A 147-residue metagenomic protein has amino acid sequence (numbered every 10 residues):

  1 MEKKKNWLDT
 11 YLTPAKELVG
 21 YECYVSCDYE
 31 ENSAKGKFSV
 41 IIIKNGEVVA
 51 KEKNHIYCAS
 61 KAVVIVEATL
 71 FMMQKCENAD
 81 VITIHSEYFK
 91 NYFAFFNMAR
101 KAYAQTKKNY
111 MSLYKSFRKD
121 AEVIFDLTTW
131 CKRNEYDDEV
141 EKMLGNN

Functional and structural regions predicted by a protein language model:
E2-V63: RNase H-like nuclease fold core
K3-K4, D126, N146-N147: Polar low-complexity intrinsically disordered regions
Y29-E31, L70-M143: RNase H catalytic domain
I41-G46, A102-Q105, N146-N147: Short, low-complexity, polar/charged sequence segments that are solvent-exposed and flexible
A50-I84: Acidic helix/loop or adjacent segment enriched in Glu/Asp that either coordinates divalent metal
